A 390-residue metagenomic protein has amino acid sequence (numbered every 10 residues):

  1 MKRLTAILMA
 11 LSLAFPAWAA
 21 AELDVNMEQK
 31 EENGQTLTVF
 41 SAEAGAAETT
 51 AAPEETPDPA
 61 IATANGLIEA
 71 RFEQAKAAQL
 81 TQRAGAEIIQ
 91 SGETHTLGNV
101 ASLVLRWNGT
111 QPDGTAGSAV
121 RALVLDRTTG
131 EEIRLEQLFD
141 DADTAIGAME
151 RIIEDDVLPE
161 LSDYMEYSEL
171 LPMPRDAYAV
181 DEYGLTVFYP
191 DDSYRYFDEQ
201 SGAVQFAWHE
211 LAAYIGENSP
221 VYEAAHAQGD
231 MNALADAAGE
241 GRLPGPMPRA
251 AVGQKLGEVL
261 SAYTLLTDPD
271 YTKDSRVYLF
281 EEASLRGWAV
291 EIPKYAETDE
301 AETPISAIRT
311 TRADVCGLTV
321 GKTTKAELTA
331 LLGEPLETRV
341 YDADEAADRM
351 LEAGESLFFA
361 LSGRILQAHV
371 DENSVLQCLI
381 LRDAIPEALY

Functional and structural regions predicted by a protein language model:
M1-L8: Positively charged n-region of N-terminal signal peptides that target proteins for export
A14-A19: C-terminal segment of classical bacterial N-terminal signal peptides
A20-G241, S275-R276, A283, R382-D383: Compositionally biased intrinsically disordered regions enriched in Thr/Gly
E69-E73, H95, V221-A343, E372-V375 (+1 more regions): Short helix/turn-capping signatures at newly exposed starts of structured segments
P159-S162, L331, V340-M350: Intrinsically disordered, low-complexity segments enriched in Gly and acidic/Ser/Thr residues that form flexible
Y194-Y196, A360, I365-N373: Short, exposed beta-strand-loop hairpins at the edges of beta-sheets in extracellular/periplasmic proteins
I308-D314, E345-F358: Surface-exposed aromatic
